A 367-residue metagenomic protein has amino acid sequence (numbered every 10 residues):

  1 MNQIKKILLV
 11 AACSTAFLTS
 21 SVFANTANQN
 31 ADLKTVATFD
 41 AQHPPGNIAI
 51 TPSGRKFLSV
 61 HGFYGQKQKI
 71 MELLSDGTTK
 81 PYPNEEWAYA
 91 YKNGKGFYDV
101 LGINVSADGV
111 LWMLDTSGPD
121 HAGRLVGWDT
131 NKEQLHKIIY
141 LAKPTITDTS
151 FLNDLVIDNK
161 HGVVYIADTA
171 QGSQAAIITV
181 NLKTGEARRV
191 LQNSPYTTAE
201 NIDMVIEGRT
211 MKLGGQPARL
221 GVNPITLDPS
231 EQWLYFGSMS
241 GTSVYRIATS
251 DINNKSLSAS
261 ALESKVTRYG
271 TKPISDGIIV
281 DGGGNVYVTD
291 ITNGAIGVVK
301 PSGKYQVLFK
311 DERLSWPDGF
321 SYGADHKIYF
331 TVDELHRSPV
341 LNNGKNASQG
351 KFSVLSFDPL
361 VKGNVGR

Functional and structural regions predicted by a protein language model:
K34-Q68: Beta-strand-rich domains and repeat architectures in extracellular enzymes and scaffolds, especially beta-propellers
A37, T79-A88, H136-L141, A187-I202 (+3 more regions): Beta-propeller fold detector
A41-S53, A88-L111, T145-V164, T197-W233 (+3 more regions): Beta-rich, blade/repeat-based domains predominating in secreted/periplasmic proteins but also intracellular
K56-Y64, V105-S106, M113-D120, I166-A170 (+5 more regions): Conserved beta-strand positions in repeat-built beta-propeller and related beta-rich domains
L58-W87, W128-N131: Beta-propeller domains
D120-V163, A167: Asp-box/WD-like beta-propeller blade repeats and closely related beta-sheet repeat scaffolds
L182-G185, I247-S258, P359-K362: Short loop/turn segments immediately following beta-strands, especially the blade-tip and inter-blade linker loops
S321-R367: Blade-level signature of beta-propeller repeat domains, shared across WD40, Kelch, NHL, RCC1 and BNR/Asp-box propellers
